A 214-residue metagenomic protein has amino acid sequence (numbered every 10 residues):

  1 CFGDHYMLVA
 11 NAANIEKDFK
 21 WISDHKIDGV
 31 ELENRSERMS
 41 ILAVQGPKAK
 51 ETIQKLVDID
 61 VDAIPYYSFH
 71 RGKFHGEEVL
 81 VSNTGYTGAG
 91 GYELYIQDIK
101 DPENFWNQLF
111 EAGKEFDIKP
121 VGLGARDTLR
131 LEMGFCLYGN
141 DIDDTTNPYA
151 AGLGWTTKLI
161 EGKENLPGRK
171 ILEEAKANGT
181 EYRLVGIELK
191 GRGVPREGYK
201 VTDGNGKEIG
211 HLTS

Functional and structural regions predicted by a protein language model:
F2-S214: Conserved, structured C-terminal
